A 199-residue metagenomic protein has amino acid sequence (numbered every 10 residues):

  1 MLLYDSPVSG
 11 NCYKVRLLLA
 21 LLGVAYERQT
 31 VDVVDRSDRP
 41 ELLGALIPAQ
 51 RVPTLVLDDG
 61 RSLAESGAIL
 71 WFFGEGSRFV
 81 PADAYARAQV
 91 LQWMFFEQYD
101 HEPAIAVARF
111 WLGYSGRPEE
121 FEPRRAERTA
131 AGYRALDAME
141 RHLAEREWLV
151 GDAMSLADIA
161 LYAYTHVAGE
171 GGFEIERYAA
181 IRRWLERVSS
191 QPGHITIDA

Functional and structural regions predicted by a protein language model:
M1-V8, Y13-A126: GST-like domain detector, emphasizing the conserved glutathione-binding G-site in the N-terminal thioredoxin-like
Y85, E97-P192, I197: GST-like fold's C-terminal all-alpha helical module
